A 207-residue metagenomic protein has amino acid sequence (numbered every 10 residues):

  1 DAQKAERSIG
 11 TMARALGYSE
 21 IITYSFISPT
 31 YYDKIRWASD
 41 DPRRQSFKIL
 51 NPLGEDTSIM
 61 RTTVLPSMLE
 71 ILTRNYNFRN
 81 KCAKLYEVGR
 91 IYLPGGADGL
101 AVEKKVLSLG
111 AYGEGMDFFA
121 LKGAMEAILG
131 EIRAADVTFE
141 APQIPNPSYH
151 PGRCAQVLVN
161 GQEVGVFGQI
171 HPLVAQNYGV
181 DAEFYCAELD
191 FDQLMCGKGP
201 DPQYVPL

Functional and structural regions predicted by a protein language model:
D1-L207: Extended beta-strand-rich architecture
